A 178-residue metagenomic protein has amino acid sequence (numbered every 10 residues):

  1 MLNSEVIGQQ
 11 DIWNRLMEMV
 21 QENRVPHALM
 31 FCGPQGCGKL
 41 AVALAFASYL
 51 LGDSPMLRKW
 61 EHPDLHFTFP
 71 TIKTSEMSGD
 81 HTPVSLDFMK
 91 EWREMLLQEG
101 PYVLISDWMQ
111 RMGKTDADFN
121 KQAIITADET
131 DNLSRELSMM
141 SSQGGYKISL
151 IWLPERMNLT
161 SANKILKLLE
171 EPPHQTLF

Functional and structural regions predicted by a protein language model:
L2-R156, T160: Clamp-loader machinery-focused feature within the broader ASCE/P-loop NTPase space
S138, N163-L177: Conserved catalytic/switch belt of AAA+ P-loop NTPases
I151, R156-M157, E171-F178: Sensor-1/coupling segment of RecA-like P-loop NTPase cores
